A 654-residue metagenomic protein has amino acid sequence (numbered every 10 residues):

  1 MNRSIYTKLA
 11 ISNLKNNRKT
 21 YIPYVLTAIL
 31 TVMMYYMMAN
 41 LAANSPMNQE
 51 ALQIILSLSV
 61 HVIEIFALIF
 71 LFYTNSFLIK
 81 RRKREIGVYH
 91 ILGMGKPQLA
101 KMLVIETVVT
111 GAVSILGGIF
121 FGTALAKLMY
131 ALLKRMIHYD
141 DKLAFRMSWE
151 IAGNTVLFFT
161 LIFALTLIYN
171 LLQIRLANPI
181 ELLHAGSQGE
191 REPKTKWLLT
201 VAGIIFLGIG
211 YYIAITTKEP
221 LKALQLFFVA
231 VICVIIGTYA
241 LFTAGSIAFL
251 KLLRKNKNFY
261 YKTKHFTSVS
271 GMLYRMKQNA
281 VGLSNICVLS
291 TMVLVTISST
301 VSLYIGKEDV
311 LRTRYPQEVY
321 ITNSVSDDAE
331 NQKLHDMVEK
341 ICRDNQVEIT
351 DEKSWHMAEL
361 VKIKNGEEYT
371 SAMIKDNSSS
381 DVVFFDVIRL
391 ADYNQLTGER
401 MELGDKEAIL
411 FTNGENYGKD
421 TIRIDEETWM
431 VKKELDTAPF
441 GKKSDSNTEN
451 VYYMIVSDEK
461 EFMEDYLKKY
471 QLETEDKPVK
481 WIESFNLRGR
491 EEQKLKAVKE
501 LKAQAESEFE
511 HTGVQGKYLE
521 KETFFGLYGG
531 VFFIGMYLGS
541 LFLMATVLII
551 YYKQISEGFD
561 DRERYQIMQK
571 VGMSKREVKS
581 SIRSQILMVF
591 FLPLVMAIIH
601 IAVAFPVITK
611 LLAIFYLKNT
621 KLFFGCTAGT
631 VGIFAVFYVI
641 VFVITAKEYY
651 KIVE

Functional and structural regions predicted by a protein language model:
M1-V32, E192-W197, F206, L241-S290 (+2 more regions): N-terminal Sec/SRP start-transfer signal
R3-I5, L176-E190, F559, Y650-E654: Short cytosolic juxtamembrane segments of multi-pass membrane proteins
K19-S45, A51-G87, T107-F121, V201-I205 (+5 more regions): Hydrophobic alpha-helical transmembrane segments of multi-pass inner-membrane transport and secretion
L41-E50, I119-I151, G208-L226, P593-E654: Short helix-loop junctions at transmembrane helix boundaries
V109-L253: Hydrophobic alpha-helical segments
K196-A214, Q225-F249, V281-R314, E318-I321 (+2 more regions): Hydrophobic transmembrane helix bundles of membrane-integrated enzymes that assemble and modify cell-envelope
V310-S324, A329-M544: Basic-flanked hydrophobic alpha-helices used for secretion and membrane insertion
